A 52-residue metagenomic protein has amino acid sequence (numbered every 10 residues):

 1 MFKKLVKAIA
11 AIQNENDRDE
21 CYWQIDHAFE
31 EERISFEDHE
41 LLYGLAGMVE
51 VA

Functional and structural regions predicted by a protein language model:
M1-D26, F36, Y43-V51: N-terminal acidic leader/helix
